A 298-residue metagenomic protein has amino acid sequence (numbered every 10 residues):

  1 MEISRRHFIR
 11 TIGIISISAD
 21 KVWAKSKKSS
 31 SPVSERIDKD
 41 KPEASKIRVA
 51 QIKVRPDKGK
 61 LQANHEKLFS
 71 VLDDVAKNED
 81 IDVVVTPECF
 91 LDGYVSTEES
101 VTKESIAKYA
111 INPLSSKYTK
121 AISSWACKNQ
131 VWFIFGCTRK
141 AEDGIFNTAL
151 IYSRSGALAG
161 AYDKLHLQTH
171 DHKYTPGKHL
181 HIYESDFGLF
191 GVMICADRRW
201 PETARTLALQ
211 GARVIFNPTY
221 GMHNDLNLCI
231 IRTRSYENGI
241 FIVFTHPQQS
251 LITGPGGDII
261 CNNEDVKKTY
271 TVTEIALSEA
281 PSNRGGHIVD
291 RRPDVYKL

Functional and structural regions predicted by a protein language model:
M1-S16: N-terminal secretory signal peptides and thylakoid transit peptides that target proteins across membranes
V22-E66: C-terminal segment of N-terminal export signals and the immediately downstream linker at the start of the mature
A50-I52, V85, I134, G160 (+2 more regions): Hydrophobic/aromatic beta-strand patches that form the interior of the parallel beta-sheet core in alpha/beta enzyme
R55-D57, F90-D92, K140-E142, Q168-T169 (+3 more regions): Solvent-exposed loop/turn segments at secondary-structure junctions within structured extracellular/periplasmic domains
E66, S70-S155, R205, N224-R232 (+1 more regions): Cys-nucleophile CN-hydrolase/nitrilase-fold catalytic domain and related Cys-dependent amidase chemistry that acts on
I111, S124, K140-R213, C229 (+5 more regions): Active-site catalytic loop in hydrolytic enzyme cores
I111-W132, C195-E274: CN hydrolase (nitrilase-like) catalytic-core segments centered on the catalytic cysteine and neighboring Lys/Glu
F135-C137, T148-I151, H181, S250-I252 (+1 more regions): Short beta-strand scaffold segments in enzyme catalytic cores
